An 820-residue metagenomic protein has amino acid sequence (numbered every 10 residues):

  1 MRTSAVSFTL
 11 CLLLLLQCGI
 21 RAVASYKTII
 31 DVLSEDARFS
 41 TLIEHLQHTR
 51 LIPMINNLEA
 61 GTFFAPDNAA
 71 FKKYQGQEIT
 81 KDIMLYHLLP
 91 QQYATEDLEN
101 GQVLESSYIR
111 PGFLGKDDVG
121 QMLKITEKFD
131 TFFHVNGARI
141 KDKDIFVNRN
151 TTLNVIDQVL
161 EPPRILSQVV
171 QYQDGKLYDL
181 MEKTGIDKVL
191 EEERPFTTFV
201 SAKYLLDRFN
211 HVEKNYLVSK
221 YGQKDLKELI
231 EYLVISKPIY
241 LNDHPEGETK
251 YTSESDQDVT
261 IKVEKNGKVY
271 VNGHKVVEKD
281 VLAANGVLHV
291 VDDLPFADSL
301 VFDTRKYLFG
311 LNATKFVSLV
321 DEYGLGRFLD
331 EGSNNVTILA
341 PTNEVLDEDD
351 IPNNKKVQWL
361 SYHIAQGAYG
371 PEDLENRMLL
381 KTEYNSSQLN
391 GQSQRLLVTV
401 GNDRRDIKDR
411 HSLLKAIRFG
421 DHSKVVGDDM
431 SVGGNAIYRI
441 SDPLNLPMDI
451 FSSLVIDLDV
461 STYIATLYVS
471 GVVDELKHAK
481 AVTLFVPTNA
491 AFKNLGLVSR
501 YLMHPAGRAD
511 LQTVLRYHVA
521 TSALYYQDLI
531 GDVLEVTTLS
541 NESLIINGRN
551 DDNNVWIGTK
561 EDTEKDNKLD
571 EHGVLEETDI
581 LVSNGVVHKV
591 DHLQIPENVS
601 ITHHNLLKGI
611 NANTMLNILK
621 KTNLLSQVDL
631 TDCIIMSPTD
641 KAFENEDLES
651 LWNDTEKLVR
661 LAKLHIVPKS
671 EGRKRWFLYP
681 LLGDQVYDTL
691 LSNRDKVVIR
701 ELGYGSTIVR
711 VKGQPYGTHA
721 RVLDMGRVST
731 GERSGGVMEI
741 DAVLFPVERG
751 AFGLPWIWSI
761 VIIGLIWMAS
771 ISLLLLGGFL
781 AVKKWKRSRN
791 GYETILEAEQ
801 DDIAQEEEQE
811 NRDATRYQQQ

Functional and structural regions predicted by a protein language model:
M1-L13: Classical eukaryotic N-terminal signal peptides for Sec-dependent ER targeting/secretion, especially the positively
L13-D31: N-terminal signal peptide
Y26-T28, G76-I140, N215-K275, I351-K424 (+2 more regions): Aromatic/histidine-rich interaction motifs
T28-E35, P163-Y178, S299-F316, M448-Y463 (+2 more regions): Disulfide-bonded cysteine-rich modules in secreted/extracellular proteins, activating on the conserved Cys frameworks
T41-V103, Y108, T151, V155-I156 (+12 more regions): Beta-edge loop/turn motif
E748-M768: Extracellular juxtamembrane-to-transmembrane boundary of type I single-pass membrane glycoproteins
S770-K786: Single-pass type I membrane-protein transmembrane alpha-helix
W785-Q820: Cytoplasmic C-terminal tails of single-pass
